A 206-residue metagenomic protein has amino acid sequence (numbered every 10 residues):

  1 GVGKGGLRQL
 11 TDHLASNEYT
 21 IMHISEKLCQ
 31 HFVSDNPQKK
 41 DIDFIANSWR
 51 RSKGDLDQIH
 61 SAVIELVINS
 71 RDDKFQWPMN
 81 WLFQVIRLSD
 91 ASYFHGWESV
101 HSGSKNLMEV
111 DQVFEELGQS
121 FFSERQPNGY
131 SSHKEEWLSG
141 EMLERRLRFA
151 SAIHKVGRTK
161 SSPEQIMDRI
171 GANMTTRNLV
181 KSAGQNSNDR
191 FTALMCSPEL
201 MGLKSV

Functional and structural regions predicted by a protein language model:
G1-R8: Long, well-ordered, tryptophan-enriched scaffold segments
N17-V206: Flexible, low-complexity segments enriched for small/polar residues
